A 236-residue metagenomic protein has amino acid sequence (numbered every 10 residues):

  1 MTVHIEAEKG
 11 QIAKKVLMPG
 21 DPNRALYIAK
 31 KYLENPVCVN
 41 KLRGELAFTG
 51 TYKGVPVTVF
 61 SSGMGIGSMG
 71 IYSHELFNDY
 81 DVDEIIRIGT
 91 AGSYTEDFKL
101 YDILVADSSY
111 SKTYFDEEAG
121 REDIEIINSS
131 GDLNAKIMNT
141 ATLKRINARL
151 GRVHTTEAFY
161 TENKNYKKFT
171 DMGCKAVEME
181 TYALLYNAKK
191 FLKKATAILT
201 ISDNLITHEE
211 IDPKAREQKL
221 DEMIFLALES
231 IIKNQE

Functional and structural regions predicted by a protein language model:
M1-E125, G131-D132: Metabolite-binding pocket within alpha/beta catalytic cores that recognizes anionic/polar moieties
E34-K41, R145-G151, N234-E236: Flexible, glycine/charged-enriched surface loops at secondary-structure junctions
S61, T90, D107-S109, I137 (+2 more regions): Short, structured patches in soluble enzyme cores that scaffold and shape functional sites
I124-G173: Active-site rim beta-loop-alpha module in soluble metabolic enzymes
K136-K144, N187, L226-N234: Generic non-transmembrane alpha-helical segments
K164-S202: A C-terminal functional module that forms or caps the active site or interfaces directly with catalytic machinery
L205-E236: His/Asp/Glu-rich mid-to-C-terminal helical/loop segments that flank catalytic regions of hydrolases
